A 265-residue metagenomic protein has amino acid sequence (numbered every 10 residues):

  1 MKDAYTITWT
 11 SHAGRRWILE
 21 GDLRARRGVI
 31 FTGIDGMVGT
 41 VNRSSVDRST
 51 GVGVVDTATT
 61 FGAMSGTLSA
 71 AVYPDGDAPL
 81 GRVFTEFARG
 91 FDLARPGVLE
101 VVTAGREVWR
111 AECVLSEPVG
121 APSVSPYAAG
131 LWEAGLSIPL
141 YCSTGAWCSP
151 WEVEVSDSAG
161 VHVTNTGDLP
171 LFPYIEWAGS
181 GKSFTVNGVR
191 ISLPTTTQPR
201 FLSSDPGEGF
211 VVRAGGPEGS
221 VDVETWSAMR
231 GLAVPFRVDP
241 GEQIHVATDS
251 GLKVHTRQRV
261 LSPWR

Functional and structural regions predicted by a protein language model:
M1-S45: Polar/acidic, low-complexity leader/linker segments enriched in S/T/G and N/D
D3-T10, G97-E100, K182-V186, V211-V212: Short polybasic amphipathic segments
W9-S11, V101-E107, V186-R190, T248-S250: Short acidic, glycine-rich loop/turn motifs
D47-A78, L131-G145, Q243: Oligomerization/assembly interface segments of phage tail-like spikes and tubes
T60-M64, F91-L93, G130-A134, G167-L169 (+1 more regions): Solvent-exposed loop and beta-edge segments used for protein-protein assembly and interaction
R82-D92: Short amphipathic alpha-helices in soluble, non-transmembrane regions that often serve as interface/regulatory elements
L93-A146: Short beta-strand and beta-hairpin "edge-sheet" elements
C148-R265: Intrinsically disordered, low-complexity segments enriched in serine, threonine, and glycine
